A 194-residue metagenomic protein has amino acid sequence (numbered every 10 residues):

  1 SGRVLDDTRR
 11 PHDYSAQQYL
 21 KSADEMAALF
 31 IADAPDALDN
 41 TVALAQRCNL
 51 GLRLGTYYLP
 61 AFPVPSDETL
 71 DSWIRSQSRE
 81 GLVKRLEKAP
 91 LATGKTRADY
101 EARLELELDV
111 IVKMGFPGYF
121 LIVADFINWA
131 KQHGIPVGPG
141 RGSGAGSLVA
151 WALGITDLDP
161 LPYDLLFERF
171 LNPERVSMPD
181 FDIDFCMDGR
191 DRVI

Functional and structural regions predicted by a protein language model:
S1-I194: Phosphodiester-processing cores and adjacent nucleic acid-binding clamps
